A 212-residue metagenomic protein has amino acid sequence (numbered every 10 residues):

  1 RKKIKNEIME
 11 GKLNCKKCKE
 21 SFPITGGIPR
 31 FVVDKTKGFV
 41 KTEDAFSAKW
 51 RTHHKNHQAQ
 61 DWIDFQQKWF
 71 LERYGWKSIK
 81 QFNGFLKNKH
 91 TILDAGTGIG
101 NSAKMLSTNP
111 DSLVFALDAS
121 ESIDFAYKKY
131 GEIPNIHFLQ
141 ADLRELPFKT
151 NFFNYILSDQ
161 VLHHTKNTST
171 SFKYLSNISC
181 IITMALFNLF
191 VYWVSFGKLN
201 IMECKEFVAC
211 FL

Functional and structural regions predicted by a protein language model:
R1-P147: Conserved N-terminal segment of class I S-adenosyl-L-methionine
A116, S158, A185-N188: A structural signal for short, well-ordered beta-strand segments and their strand-loop junctions that often border
D124, N154-Y155, S169, K173: Surface-exposed alpha-helical interface segments used for non-catalytic interactions
E145-Y155: A short acidic, Gly/Pro-enriched loop at the edge of an enzyme's catalytic core that lines a small-molecule cofactor
Y155-K166: A short SAM/SAH-binding and catalytic strip from SAM-dependent methyltransferases
K166-L212: S-adenosyl-L-methionine-dependent methyltransferase catalytic module, highlighting the catalytic core
